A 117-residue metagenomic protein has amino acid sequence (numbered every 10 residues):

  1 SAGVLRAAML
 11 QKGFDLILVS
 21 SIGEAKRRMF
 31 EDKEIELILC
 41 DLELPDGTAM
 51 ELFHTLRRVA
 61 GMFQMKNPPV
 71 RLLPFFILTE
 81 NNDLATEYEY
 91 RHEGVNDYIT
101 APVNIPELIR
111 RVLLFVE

Functional and structural regions predicted by a protein language model:
G3, M50-E51, R71, T79-D97: Alpha4 helix (beta4-alpha4-beta5 surface) of REC/receiver domains from two-component response regulators
G3-L10: Charged docking surfaces used in two-component/phosphorelay signaling
L18, L44-G47, L84: Residue-level signal for the "D+5" position in two-component response regulator receiver
L18-L37: Acidic, metal-coordinating helix/loop segments flanking the phosphotransfer/catalytic sites of two-component signaling
I38, Y98-I99: Two-component signal transduction core modules
D41-E43, T79: Active-site residues of response regulator receiver
M50-V70: Short amphipathic alpha-helix used as the core "switch/output" element in two-component signaling
V103-V112: C-terminal output helix
